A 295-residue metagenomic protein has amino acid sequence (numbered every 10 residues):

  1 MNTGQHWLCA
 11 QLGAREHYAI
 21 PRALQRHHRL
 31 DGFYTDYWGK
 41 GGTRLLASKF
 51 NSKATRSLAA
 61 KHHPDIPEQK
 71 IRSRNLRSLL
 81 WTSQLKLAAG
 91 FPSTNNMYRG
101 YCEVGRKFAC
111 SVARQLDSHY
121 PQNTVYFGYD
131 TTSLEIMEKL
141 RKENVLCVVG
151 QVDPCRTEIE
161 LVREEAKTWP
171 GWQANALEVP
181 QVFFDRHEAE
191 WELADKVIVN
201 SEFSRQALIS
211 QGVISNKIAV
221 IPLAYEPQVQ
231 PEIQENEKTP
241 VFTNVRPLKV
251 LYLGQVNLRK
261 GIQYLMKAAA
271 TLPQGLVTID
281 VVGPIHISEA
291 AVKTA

Functional and structural regions predicted by a protein language model:
A10, L30-L45: A short beta-strand-loop structural module common to alpha/beta enzyme folds
A14-Y18, G39-G41, A47-S48, Y101-A113 (+1 more regions): An aromatic- and histidine-rich active-site surface loop
W38-K107: A conserved catalytic-core segment of Leloir-type glycosyltransferases
S48-F50, S78-G100, E143-D185: Acceptor-binding helix/loop patch of EC 2.4 sugar-transfer enzymes, predominantly nucleotide-sugar-dependent
C110-N123, L134-E143, C155, P170-V197: Membrane-proximal helix-turn-helix segments that form the acceptor-binding/catalytic region of lipid-linked
F203, A224: Carbohydrate-associated surface elements
K238-K260, M266-T271, D280: Conserved donor-binding/catalytic core segment of Leloir-type glycosyltransferases
L253, L276-K293: Glycosyltransferase donor-sugar binding loop
